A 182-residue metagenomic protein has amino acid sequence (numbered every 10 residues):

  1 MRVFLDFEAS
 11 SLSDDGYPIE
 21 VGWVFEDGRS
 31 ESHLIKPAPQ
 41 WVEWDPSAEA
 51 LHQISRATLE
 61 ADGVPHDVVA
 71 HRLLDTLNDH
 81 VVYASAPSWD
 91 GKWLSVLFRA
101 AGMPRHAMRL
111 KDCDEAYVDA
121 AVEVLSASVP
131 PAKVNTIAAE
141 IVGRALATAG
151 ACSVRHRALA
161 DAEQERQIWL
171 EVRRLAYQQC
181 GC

Functional and structural regions predicted by a protein language model:
M1-V3: Extreme N-terminal starter segment of soluble prokaryotic enzymes
L5-F7, D62-G63, A84-P87: Short His-Asn-centered micro-motif
F7-D15: Short acidic, Gly/Ser-rich segments with clustered Asp/Glu that frequently serve as metal-coordination loops in enzyme
D14-I19, F25-I54, D75-C182: Metal-dependent phosphoesterase core characteristic of DEDDh/y 3'-5' exonuclease domains
A50-L73: Metal-dependent phosphoesterase signature
